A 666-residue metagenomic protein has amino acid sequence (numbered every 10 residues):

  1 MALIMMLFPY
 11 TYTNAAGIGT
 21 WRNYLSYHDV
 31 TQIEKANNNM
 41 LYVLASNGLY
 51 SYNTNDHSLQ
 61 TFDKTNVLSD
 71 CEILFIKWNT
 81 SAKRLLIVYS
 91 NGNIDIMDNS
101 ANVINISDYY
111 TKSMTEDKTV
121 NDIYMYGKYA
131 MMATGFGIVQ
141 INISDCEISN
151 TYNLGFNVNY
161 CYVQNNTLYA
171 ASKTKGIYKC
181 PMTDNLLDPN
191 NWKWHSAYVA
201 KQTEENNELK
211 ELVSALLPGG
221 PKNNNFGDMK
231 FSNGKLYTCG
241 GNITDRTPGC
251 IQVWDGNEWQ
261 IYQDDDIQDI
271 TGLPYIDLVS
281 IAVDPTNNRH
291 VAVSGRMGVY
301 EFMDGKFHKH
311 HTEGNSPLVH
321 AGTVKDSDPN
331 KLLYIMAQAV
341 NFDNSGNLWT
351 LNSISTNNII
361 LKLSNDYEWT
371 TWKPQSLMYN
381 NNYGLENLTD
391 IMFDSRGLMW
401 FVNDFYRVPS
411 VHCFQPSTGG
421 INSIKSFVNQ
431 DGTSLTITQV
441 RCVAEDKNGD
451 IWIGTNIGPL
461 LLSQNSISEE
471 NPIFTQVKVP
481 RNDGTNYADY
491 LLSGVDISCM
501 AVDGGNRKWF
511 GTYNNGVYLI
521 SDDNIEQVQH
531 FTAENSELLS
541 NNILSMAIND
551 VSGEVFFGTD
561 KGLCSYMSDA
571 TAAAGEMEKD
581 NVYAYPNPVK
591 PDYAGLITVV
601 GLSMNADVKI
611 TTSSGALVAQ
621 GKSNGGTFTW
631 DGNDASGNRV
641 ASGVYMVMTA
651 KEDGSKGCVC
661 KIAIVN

Functional and structural regions predicted by a protein language model:
M1-F8: Bacterial N-terminal signal peptides
Y12-N581, L617: Carboxylate-rich, polar loop motifs that coordinate divalent cations or form catalytic acidic clusters
Y110, G314, K622-G625, A663: A generic structural motif
E554, A641-M646: Short, conserved beta-strand segments of beta-strand-rich sandwich/propeller modules, principally
E576-K609, T627-W630: Glycine-centered coil/turn sites that cap beta-strands in beta-rich domains
D607-V618, Y645: Short, glycine-anchored, charge-dense loop/turn motifs used at functional sites
L617-V640, K651-S655: Glycine-centered tight-turn motifs at strand-turn-strand junctions
M646-N666: C-terminal tail/sorting-segment detector
